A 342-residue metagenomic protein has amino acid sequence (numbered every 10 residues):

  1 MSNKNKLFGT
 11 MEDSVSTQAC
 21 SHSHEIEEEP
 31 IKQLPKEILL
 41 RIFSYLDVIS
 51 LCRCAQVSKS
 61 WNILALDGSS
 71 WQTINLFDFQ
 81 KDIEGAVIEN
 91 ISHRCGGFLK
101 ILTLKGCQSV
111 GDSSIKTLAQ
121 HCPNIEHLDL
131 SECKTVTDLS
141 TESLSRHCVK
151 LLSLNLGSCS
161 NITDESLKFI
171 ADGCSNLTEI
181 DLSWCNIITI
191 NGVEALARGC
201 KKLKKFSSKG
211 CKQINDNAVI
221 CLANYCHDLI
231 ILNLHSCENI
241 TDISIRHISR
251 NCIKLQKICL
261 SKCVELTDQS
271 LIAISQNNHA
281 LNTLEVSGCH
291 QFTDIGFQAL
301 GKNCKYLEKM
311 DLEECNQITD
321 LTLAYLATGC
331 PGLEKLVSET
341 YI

Functional and structural regions predicted by a protein language model:
M1-Q33, K150: CRL adaptor-proximal regions
L34-L46, V57-N62, I74: Short hydrophobic alpha-helical "box" of cullin-RING ligase substrate receptors that recruits the CRL scaffold
L51-G68: Short helix-loop-helix/strand-helix junction enriched in hydrophobic and basic residues
I63, N75-N124: F-box-proximal linker/hinge
I74, K100-L104, L128-L130, L154-L156 (+7 more regions): Conserved hydrophobic beta-strand positions in leucine-rich repeat
Q80-A86, Q108-S113, K134-L139, S160-E165 (+7 more regions): Short, solvent-exposed loop/turn at the beta-strand->alpha-helix junction within individual leucine-rich repeat
E89-H93, I115-H121, T141-H147, L167-G173 (+6 more regions): A structural signal for leucine-rich repeat
